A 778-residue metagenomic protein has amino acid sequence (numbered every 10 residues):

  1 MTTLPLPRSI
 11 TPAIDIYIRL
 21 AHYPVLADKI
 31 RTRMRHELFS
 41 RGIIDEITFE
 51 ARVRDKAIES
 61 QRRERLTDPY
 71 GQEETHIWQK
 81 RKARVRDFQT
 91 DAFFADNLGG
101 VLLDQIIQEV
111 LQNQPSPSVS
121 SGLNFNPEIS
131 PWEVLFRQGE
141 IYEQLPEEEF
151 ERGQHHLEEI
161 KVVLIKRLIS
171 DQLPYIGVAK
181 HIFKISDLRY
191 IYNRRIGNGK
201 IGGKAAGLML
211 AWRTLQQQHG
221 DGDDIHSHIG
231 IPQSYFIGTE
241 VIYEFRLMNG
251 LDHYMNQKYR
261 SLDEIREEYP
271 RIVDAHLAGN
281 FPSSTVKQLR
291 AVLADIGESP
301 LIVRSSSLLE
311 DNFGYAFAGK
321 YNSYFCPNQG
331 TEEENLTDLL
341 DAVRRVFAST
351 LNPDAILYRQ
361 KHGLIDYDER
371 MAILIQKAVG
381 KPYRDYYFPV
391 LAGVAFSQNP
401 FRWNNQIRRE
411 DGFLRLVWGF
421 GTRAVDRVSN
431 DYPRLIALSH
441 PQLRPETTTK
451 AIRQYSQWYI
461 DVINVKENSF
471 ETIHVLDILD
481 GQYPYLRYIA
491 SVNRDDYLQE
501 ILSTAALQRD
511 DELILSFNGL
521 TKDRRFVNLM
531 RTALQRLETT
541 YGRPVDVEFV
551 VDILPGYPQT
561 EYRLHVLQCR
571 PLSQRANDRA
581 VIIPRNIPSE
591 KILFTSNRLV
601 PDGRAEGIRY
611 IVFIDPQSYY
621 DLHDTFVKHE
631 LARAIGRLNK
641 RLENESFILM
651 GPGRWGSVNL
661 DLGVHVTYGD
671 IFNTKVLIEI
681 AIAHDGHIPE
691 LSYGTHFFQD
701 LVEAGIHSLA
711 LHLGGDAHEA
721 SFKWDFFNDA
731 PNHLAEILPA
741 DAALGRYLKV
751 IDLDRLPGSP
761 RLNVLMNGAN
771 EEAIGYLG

Functional and structural regions predicted by a protein language model:
M1-L374, Y383, D546, I553-P555: N-terminal beta-alpha lobe that positions the nucleotide/phosphoryl donor in ATP/NTP-coupled carboxylate activation
T11-Y17, K29-T48, A57, R62 (+17 more regions): Compositionally biased, intrinsically disordered low-complexity regions
H155-E159, K166-D223, G279-H684, T695-E703 (+1 more regions): Conserved mixed alpha/beta core segments that line enzyme active sites in large multi-domain catalysts
H684-A717: Short, intrinsically disordered low-complexity segments
